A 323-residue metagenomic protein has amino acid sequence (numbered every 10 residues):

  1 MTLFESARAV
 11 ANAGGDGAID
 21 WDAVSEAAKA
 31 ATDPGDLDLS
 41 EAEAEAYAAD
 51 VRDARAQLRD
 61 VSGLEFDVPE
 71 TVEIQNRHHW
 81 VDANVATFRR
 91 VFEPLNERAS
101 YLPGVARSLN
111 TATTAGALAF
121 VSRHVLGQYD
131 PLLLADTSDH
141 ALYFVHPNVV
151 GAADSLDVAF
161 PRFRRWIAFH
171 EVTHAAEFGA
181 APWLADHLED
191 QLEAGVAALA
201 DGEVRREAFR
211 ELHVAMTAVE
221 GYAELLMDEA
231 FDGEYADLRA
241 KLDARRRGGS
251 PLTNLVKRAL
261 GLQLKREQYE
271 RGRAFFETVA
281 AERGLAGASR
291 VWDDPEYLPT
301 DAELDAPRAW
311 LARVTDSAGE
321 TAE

Functional and structural regions predicted by a protein language model:
M1-D82, P161, G287-E323: N-terminal low-structure segments adjacent to metalloprotease catalytic domains across cellular compartments
D38-E41, R206-V214, A259-K265: Active-site rim elements
A48-N148: Auxiliary, metal-adjacent structural segments of Zn-dependent hydrolase domains
Q57, A175, G179, L226: Short alpha-helical functional segments enriched in proximate histidine and acidic residues
V150-I167: Short pre-active-site segment immediately N-terminal to the catalytic Zn-binding motif
E171-L188: Catalytic Zn2+-binding segment of zinc metalloproteases
D186-A223: Acidic/histidine-rich catalytic neighborhood
Y222-E323: Pan-zinc metallopeptidase signature
